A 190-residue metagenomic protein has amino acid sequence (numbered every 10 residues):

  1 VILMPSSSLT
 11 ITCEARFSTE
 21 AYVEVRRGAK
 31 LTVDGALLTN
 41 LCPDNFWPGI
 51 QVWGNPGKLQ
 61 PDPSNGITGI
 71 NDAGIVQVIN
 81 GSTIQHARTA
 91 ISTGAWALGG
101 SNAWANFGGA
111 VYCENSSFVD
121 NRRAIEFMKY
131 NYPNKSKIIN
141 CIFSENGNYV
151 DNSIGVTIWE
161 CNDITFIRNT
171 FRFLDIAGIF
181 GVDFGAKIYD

Functional and structural regions predicted by a protein language model:
V1-L3, A21-R27, G49-W53, I67-I70 (+4 more regions): Glycine-rich beta-solenoid repeat tracts in large extracellular/virion proteins
L9-S18, L31-W47, P63-A90, Y112-R122 (+2 more regions): Beta-strand-rich solenoid/repeat architectures in extracellular/passenger domains of polysaccharide-targeting enzymes
F127, P133-F143: Activation corresponds to long, low-complexity, non-globular regions
F171, D183-D190: Short, intrinsically disordered, charge-balanced linker/junction segments flanking boundaries in proteins
